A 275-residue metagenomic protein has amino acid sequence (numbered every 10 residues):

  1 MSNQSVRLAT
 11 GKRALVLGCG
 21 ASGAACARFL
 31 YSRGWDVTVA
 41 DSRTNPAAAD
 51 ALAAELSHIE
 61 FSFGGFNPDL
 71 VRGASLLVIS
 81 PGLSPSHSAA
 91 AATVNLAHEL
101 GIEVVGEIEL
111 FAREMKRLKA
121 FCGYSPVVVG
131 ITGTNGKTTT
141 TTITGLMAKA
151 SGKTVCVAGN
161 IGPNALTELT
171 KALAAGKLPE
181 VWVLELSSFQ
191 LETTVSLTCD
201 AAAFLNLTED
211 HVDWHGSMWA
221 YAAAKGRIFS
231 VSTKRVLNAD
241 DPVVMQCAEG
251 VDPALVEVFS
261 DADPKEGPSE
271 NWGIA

Functional and structural regions predicted by a protein language model:
M1-G106, L110: N-terminal leader/targeting and accessory segments in enzymes
S5, K12-L17, H58, L76 (+4 more regions): N-terminal hydrophobic or amphipathic segments with adjacent small-residue motifs that include Sec signal peptides
C19, D41-S42, G133-T134, N160 (+1 more regions): Cofactor-binding loop segments of dinucleotide-utilizing enzymes, especially the Rossmann-like FAD- and NAD(P)+-binding
S22, S80, S187-S188, S260: Short linear Ser/Thr-Pro motifs
Y31, D69-R72, P81, P85-A239 (+2 more regions): Phosphate-binding loop of NTP-binding sites
T38-D41, S62-G65, V105-L110, N238 (+1 more regions): Beta-strand->loop->alpha-helix junctions that form or flank phosphate-binding loops in nucleotide-handling enzymes
